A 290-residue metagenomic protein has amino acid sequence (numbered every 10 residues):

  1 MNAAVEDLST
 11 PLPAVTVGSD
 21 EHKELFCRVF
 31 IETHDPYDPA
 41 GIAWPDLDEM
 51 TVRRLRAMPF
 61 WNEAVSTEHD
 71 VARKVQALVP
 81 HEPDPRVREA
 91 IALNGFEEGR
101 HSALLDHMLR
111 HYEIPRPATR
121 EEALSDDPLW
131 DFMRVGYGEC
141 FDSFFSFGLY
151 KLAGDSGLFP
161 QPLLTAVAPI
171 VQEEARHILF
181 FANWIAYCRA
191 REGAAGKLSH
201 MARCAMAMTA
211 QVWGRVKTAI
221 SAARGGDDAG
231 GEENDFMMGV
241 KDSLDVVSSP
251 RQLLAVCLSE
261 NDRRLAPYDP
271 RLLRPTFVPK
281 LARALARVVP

Functional and structural regions predicted by a protein language model:
M1-P290: Non-heme di-metal
